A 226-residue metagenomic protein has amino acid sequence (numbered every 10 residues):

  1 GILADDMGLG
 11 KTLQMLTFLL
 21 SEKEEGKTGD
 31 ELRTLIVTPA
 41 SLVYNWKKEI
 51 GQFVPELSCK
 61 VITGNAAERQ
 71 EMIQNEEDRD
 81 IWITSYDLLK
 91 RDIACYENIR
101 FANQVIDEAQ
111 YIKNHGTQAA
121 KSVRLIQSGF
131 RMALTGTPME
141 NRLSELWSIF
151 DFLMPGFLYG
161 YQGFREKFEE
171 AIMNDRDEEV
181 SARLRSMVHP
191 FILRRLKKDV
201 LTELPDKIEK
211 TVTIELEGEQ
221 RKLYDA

Functional and structural regions predicted by a protein language model:
G1-R176, R185-A226: ASCE P-loop NTPase motor core, strongest for the SF2 helicase catalytic module
S181-R183: Long, charge-dense, solvent-exposed interaction surfaces that engage phosphate-rich ligands
